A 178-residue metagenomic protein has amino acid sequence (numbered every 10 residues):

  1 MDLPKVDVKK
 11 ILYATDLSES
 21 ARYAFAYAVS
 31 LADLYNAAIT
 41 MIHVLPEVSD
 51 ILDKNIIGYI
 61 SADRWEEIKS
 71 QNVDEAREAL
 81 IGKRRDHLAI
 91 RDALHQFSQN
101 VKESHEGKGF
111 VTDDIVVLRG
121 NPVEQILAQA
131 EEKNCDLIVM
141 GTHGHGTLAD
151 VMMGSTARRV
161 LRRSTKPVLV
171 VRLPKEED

Functional and structural regions predicted by a protein language model:
M1, E124-D178: Gly/Ser-rich helix-loop-strand patches that form or flank binding pockets for ribonucleotide-derived cofactors
D2-E75, E106, E177: Small/aliphatic-rich secondary-structure junction motif
S70-L88: Short glycine/proline- and acidic residue-enriched helix-loop micro-motifs that form flexible lids or anion-recognition
H87-Q99: Short, surface-exposed alpha-helical segments at coil->helix boundaries
K102-D114: A short helix-to-beta-strand connector/capping loop
D114-V117, V168: Conserved beta-strand scaffold positions in the cores of enzyme catalytic domains, especially in NTP/NDP-utilizing
V116-Q125: Charged docking surfaces used in two-component/phosphorelay signaling
